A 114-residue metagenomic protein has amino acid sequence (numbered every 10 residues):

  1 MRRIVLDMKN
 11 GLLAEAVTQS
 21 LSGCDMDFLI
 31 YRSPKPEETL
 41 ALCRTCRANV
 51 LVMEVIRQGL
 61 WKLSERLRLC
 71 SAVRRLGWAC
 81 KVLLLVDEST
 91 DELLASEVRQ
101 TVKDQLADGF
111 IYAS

Functional and structural regions predicted by a protein language model:
M1-I4: Extreme N-terminal starter segment of soluble prokaryotic enzymes
D7-M8: Conserved acidic carboxylate
G11-P36: Two-component/phosphorelay signaling modules centered on CheY-like receiver
P36, V50-V73, V86-T90, S96: Conserved phosphotransfer microenvironments
E37-L42: Short alpha-helical segment
C43, R47-L51, A107: Proline-aspartate-enriched helix->loop->beta-strand connector
R75-L83: His-Asp phosphorelay/catalytic-motif detector in bacterial-type signaling
V86-S114: Output/docking surface of receiver
